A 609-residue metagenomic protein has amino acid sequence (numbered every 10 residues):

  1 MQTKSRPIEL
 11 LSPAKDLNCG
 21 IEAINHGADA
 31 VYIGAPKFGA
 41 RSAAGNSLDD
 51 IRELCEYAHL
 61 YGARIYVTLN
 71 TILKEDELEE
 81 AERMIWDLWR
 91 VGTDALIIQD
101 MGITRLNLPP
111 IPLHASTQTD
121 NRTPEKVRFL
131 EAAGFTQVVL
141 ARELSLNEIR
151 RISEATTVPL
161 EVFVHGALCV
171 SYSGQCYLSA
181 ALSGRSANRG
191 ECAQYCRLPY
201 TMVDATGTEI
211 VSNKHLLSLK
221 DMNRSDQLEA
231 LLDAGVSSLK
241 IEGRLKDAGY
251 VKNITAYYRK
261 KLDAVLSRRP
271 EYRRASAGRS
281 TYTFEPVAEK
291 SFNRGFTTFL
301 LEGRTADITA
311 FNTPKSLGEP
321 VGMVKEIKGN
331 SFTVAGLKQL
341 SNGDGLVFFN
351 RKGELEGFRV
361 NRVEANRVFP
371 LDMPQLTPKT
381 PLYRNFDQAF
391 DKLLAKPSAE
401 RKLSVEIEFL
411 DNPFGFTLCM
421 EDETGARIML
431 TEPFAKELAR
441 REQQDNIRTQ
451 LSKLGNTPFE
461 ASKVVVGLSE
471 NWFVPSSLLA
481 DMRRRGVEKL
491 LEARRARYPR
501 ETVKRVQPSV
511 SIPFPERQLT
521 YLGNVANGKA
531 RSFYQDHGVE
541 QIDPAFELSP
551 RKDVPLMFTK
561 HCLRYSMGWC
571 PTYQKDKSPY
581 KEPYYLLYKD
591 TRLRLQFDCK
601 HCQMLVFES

Functional and structural regions predicted by a protein language model:
M1-H26, A30-A40, D50, L54-C55 (+4 more regions): Surface-exposed amphipathic alpha-helical tracts and adjacent flexible/coil segments at the periphery of soluble enzymes
A43-S47: An active-site metal/cofactor-coordinating segment within enzyme catalytic domains
D94: Short, conserved active-site loop motifs that form the nucleotide-linked donor/cofactor pocket
T104-P109: Short active-site loop/helix that positions an aromatic residue
R122-K126: Short, glycine/polar-rich helix-capping loops at beta-to-alpha or helix-loop-helix junctions that flank or form
